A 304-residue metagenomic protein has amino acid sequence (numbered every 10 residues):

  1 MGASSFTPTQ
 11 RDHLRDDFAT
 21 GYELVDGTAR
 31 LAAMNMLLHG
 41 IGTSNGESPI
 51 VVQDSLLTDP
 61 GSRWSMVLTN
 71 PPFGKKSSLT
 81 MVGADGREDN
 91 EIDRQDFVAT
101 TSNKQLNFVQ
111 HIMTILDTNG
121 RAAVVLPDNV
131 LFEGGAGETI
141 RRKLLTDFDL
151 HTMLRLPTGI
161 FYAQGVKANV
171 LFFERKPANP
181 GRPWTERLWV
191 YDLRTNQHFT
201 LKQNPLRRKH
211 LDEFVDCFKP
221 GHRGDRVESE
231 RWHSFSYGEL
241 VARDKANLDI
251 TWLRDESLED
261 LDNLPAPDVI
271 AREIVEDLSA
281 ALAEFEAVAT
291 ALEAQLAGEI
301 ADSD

Functional and structural regions predicted by a protein language model:
M1, M34, T114: Short, well-ordered alpha-helices that flank and scaffold nucleotide-derived cofactor binding pockets
M1-D12: Conserved SAM-binding loop of SAM-dependent methyltransferases across substrates and taxa, primarily the Class I
G2, L24, K104: Soluble or luminal CAZymes and related metallo-dependent hydrolases
D16-F18, R121: Residues at the starts of beta-strands that form the adenosine-phosphate
F18, G46-P49, T152: Conserved beta-strand segments of alpha/beta enzyme cores
A19-E23: Conserved SAM-binding motif I beta-strand of class I
L24-S62: S-adenosyl-L-methionine
T58-D304: A conserved structural/catalytic subdomain of Rossmann-like adenosyl-cofactor enzymes
